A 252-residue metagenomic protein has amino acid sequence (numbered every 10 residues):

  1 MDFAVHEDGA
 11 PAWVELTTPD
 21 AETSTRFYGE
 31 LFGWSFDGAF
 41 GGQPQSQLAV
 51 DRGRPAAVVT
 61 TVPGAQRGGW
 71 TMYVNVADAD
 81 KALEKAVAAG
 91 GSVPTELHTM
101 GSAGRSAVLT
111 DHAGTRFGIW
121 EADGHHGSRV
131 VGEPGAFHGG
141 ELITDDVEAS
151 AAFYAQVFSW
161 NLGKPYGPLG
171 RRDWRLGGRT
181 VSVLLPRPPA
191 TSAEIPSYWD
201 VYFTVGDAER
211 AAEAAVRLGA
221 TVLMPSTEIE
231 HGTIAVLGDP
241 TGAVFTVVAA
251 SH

Functional and structural regions predicted by a protein language model:
M1-E7, A89-H138, L142, G163-R179 (+3 more regions): Vicinal oxygen chelate
M1-R54, A88, E96-G104, L142-V181 (+3 more regions): Core segments of cupin and vicinal oxygen chelate
A10-P19, Q47-L48, T61-K85, R105-L109 (+3 more regions): Vicinal oxygen chelate
F40-V131: Active-site-adjacent scaffolding segments
Y73, Y154, G178-T180, S197 (+2 more regions): Non-transmembrane, interaction-prone segments in cytosolic or luminal domains
